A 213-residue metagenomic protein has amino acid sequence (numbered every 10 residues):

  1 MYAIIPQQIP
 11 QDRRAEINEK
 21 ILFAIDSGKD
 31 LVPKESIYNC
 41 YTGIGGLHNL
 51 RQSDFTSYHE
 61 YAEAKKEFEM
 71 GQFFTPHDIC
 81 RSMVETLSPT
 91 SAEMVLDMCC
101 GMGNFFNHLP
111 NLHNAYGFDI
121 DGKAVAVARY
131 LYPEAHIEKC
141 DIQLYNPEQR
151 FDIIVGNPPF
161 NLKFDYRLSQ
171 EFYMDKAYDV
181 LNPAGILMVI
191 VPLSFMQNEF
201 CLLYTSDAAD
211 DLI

Functional and structural regions predicted by a protein language model:
M1-R129: Class I S-adenosyl-L-methionine
S82-L87, M94-L109, G117, D121 (+4 more regions): Conserved proline-anchored active-site loop of SAM-dependent methyltransferases that bridges a beta-strand
R129-Y145: S-adenosyl-L-methionine
L181-P183: Helix-to-beta-strand junctions that scaffold the AdoMet/dcAdoMet cofactor pocket in Class I SAM-dependent enzymes
S194-L203: Conserved class I S-adenosyl-L-methionine
Y204-I213: Single conserved hydrophobic/aromatic residue that forms the stacking wall/gate of nucleotide- or nucleobase-binding
